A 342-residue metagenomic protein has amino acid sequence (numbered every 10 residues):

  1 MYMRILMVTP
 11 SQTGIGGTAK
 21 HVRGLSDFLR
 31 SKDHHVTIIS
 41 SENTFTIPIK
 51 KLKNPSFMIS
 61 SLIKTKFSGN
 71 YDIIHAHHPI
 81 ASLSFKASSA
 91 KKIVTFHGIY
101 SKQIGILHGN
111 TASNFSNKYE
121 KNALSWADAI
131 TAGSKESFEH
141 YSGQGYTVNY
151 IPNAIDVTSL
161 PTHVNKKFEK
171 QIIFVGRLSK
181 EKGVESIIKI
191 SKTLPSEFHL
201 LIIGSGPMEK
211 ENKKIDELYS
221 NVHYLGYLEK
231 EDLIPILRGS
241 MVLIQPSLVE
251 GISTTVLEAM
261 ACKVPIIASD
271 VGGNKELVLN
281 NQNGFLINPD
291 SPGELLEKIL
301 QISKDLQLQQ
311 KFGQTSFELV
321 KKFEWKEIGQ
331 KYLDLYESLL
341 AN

Functional and structural regions predicted by a protein language model:
K20-G24, K170, F174-T193, P207-K210 (+1 more regions): A conserved mid-protein helix/loop that constitutes part of the nucleotide-sugar donor-binding site
A76-A81, F96: Short His-centered aromatic/hydrophobic patch
T111-I130: Membrane-proximal helix-turn-helix segments that form the acceptor-binding/catalytic region of lipid-linked
E136, A154: Carbohydrate-associated surface elements
K213-E231: Nucleotide-activated donor-binding/catalytic signature segment of Leloir-type glycosyltransferases, i.e., the conserved
L248: Aromatic "clamp/platform" in nucleotide-sugar-dependent glycosyltransferases that forms part of the donor/acceptor
P265-A268: Short hydrophobic beta-strand element within catalytic cores of glycosyltransferases and related nucleotide-activated
N280-N281, F285-P292, Q301-L306: Conserved acidic donor-binding segment of nucleotide-sugar-dependent glycosyltransferases
